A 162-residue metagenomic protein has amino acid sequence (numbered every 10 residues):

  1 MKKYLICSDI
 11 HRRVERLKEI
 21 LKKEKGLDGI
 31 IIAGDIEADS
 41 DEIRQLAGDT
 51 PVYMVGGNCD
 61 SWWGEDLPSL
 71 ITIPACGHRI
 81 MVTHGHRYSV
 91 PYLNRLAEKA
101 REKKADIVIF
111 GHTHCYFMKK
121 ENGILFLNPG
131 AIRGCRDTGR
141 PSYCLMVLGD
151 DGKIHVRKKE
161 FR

Functional and structural regions predicted by a protein language model:
M1-T50, D60-S69, G139-S142, D150 (+1 more regions): N-terminal active-site segment of His-dependent metallophosphoesterases
K2, K18, E98-A105, L127-R162: Binuclear metal-dependent phosphoesterase catalytic core
I6-S8, G29-D35, Y53-N58, M81-H84 (+2 more regions): Active-site neighborhood of phospho(di)ester-bond hydrolases with catalytic His/Asp-centered motifs
H11-E15, E37-D41, C59-G64, R87-Y92 (+2 more regions): Active-site environment of divalent metal-dependent phosphoester hydrolases
G48-P51, K119-R133: Short acidic, glycine/proline-enriched helix-loop-strand junctions
Y53-N94: Helix-adjacent hinge/juxtasegments
I73-C76, K120-E121, L148: Active-site beta-strand termini and strand-to-loop segments that position acidic
V82-K120, F126, S142-L145: Catalytic core of the metallo-beta-lactamase
